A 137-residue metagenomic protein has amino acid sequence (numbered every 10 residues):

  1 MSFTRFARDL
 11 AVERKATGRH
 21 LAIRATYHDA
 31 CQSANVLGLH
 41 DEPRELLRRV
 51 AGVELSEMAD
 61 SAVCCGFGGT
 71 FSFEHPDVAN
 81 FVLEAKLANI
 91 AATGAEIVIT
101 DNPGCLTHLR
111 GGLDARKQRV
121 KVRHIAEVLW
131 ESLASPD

Functional and structural regions predicted by a protein language model:
M1-D137: Iron-sulfur cluster-binding electron-transfer modules in prokaryotic oxidoreductases
